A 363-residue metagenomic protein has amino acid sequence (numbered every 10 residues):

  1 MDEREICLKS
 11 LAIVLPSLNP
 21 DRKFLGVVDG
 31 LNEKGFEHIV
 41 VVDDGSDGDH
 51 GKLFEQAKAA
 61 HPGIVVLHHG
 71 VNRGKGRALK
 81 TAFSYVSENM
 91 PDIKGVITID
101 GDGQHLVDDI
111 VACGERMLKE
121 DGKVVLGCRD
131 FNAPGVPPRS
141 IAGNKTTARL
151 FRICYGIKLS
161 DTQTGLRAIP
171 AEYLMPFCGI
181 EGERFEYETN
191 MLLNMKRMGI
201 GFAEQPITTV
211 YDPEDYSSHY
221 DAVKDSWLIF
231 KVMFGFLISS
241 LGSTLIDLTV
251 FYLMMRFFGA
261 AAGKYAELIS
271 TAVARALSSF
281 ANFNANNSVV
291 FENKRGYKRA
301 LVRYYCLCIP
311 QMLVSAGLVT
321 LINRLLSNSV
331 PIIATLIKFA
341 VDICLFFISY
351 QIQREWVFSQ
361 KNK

Functional and structural regions predicted by a protein language model:
D2-C7, I180-G259, A274-S279, N284-P310 (+3 more regions): Hydrophobic helical membrane-anchoring modules
N19, D44-S46, R73, A82: Conserved short acidic donor-positioning loop in nucleotide-sugar-dependent glycosyltransferases
N19-E33: Short, well-formed alpha-helical segments that are part of the catalytic scaffolds of diverse glycosyltransferases
K23-G26, G48-A57, D108: Acidic helix N-cap motif at the loop->helix transition within catalytic regions of sugar-transfer enzymes
D43-F54, V71, G103: A conserved acidic beta->alpha catalytic loop
E55-M90, G95: Conserved donor nucleotide-binding strand/loop of the catalytic core
V71, R77-Y85, V107-F185, D212-Y220 (+1 more regions): Acceptor/aglycone-binding surface of glycosyltransferases and processive sugar-polymer synthases
